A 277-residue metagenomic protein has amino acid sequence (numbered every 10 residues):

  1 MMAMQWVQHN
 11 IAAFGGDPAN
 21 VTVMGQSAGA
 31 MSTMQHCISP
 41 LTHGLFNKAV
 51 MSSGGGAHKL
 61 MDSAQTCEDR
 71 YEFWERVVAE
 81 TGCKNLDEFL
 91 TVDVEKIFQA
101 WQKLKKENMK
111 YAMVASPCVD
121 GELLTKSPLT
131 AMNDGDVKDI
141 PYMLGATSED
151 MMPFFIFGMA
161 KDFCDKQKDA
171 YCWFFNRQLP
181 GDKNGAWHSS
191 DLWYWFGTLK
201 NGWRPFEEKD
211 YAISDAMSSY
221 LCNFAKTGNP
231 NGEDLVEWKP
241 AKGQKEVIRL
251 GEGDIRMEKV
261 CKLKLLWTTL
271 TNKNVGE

Functional and structural regions predicted by a protein language model:
M1-C83, M132-F154, F163: Serine-hydrolase-like catalytic core of hydrolytic proteins
M24-A28, W173-D182, V236-K242: Short, solvent-exposed turn/loop segments enriched in Gly/Ser/Thr/Pro and often Arg
I38-T42, G181-W187, W238-P240: Short glycine-biased active-site loop of nucleotidyltransferases that positions the nucleotide triphosphate and helps
K48, G56-M61, E80, K84 (+3 more regions): Substrate-gating cap/lid region and adjacent catalytic-acid/histidine neighborhood within extracellular/lumenal
M217: C-terminal catalytic lobe of FAD-dependent flavoproteins
N231-V260: Mature extracytoplasmic/periplasmic domains
D254-E277: Tryptophan-rich aromatic "cage" segments
